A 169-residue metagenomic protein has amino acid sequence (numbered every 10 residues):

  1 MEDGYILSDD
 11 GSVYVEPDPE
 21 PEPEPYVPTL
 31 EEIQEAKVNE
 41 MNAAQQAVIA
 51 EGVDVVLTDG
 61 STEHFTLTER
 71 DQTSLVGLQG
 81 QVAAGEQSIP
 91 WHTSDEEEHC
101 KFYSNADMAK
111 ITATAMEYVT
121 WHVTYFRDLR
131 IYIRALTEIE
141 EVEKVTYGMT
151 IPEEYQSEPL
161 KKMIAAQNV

Functional and structural regions predicted by a protein language model:
E2-V169: A preference for well-ordered globular domain cores that mediate specific macromolecular interactions or catalysis
